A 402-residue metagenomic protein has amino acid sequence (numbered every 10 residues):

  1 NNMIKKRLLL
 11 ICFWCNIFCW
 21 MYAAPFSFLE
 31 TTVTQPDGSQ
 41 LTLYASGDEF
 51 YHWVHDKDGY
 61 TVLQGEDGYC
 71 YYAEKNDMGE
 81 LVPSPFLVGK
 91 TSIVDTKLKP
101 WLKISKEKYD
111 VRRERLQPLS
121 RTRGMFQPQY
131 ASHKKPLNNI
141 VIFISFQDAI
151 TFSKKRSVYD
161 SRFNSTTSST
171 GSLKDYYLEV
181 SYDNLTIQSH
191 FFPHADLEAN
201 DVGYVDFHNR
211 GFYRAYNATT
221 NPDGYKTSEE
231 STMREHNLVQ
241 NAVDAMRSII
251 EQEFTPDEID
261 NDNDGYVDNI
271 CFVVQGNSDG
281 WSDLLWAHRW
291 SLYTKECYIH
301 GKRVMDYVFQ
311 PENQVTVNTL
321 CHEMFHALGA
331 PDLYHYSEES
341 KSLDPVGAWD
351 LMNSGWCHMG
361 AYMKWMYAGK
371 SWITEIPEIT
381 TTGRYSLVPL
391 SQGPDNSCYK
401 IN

Functional and structural regions predicted by a protein language model:
N1-N2, W20: Short intrinsically disordered, low-complexity coil segments enriched in acidic
N2, K155-R156, E339-D344: Composition- and surface-driven signal marking solvent-exposed, interaction-prone regions in large proteins
N2-L9: Bacterial N-terminal signal peptides that target proteins for export
L10-C19: Bacterial N-terminal signal peptides
Y22-D268, V273-H300, P394-N396, N402: Zymogen propeptides/activation segments of proteases
N269-N402: Extracellular hydrolytic enzyme modules, especially secreted metalloproteases of the metzincin/thermolysin-like class
